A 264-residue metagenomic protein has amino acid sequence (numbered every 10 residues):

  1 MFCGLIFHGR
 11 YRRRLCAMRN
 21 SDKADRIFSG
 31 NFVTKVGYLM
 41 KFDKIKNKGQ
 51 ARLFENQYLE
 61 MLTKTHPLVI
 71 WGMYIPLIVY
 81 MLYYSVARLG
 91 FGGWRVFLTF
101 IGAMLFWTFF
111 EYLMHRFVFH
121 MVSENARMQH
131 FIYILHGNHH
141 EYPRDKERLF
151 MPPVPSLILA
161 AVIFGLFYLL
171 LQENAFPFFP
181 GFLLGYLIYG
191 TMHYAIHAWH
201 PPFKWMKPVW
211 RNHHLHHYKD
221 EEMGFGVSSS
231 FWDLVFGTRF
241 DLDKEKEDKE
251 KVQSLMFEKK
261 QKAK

Functional and structural regions predicted by a protein language model:
F2-G4, H8, R13, D25-F179 (+2 more regions): Non-catalytic, topology-defining segments of multipass membrane proteins
S21, I101, L105, L183 (+1 more regions): Residue-level detector of transmembrane insertion/anchoring sites
T108, L187, N212-L215: Alpha-helical scaffold segments in carbohydrate-active enzymes
Q129-G137, K207-H216: Membrane-cytosol interface motif
L183-G190: Alpha-helical membrane-embedded segments
I196-V209, E222: Interfacial helix-loop-helix junctions of multi-pass membrane proteins
A198, N212, H216, V235-T238: Hydrophobic alpha-helical segments
